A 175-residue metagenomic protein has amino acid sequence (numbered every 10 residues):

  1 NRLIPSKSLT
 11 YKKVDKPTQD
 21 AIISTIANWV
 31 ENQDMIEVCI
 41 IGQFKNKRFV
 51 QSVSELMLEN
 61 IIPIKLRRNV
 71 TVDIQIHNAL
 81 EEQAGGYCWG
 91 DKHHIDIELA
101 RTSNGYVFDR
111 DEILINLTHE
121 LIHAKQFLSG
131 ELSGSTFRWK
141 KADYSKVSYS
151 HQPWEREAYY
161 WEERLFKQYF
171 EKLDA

Functional and structural regions predicted by a protein language model:
N1-D15, C39-F44, T71-H77, L99: Non-catalytic terminal regions of proteins
P17, S24-E37, S148-H151, E155 (+1 more regions): Long, well-structured alpha-helical subdomains associated with metal-dependent extracellular/ecto-lumenal hydrolases
A27-D91: Auxiliary, metal-adjacent structural segments of Zn-dependent hydrolase domains
I61-N69, E131-S133, Y169-A175: Surface-exposed helix-capping loop/turn segments at secondary-structure junctions
Q75-D111, F127-L128: Active-site scaffold of zinc-dependent metalloenzymes
D111, I115, F127-R156: Post-HEXXH active-site segment of zinc metalloproteases
T118-Q126: Short active-site segment of divalent metal-dependent hydrolases/proteases that encodes the spacing between
